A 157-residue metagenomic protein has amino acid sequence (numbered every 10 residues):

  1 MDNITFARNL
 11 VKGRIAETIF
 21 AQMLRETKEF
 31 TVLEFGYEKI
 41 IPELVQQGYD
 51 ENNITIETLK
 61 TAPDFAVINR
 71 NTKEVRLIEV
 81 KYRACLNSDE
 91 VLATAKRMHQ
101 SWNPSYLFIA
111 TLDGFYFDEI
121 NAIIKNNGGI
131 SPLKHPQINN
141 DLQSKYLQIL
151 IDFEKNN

Functional and structural regions predicted by a protein language model:
M1-N53: Acidic-basic catalytic patches of nuclease active cores, encompassing PD-(D/E)XK and other metal-cofactor nuclease
E17, T61, E90-T94: Amphipathic coiled-coil/heptad-repeat helices and related helical stalk/stem segments that mediate oligomerization
T27, S101-W102, N156: Alpha-helix C-cap/termination motif
T58-L77: Active-site beta-strand-loop-beta-strand hairpin of nuclease catalytic cores that positions key catalytic residues
K60-A62, P104-F108, L133-N139: Short, surface-exposed, polar/charged, turn-prone segments marking secondary-structure boundaries
T72-P132: Catalytic cores of nucleic-acid endonucleases
G114-N157: Non-catalytic C-terminal interaction segments of nucleic acid-processing enzymes
